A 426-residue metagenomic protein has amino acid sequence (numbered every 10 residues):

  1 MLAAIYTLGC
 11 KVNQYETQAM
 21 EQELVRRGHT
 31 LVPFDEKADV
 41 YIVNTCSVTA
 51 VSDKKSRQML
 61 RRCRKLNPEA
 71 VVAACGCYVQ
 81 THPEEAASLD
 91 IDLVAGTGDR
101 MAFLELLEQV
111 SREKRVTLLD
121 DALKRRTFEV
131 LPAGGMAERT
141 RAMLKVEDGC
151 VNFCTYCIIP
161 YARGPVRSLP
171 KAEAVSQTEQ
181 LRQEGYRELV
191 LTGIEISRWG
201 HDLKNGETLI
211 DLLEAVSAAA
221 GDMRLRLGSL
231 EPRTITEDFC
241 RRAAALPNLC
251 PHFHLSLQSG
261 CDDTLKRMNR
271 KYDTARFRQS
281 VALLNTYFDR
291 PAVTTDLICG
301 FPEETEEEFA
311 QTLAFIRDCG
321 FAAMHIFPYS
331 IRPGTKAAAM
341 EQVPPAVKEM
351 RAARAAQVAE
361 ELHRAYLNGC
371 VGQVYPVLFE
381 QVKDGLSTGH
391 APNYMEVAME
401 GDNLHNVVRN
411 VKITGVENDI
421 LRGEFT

Functional and structural regions predicted by a protein language model:
M1-W199, D238, A243, L249 (+8 more regions): Proteins enriched for Cys/Gly/acidic motifs involved in redox and nucleic-acid/cofactor modification
N13, T49-S52, V79, P232 (+3 more regions): Alpha-helix N-cap/loop-to-helix initiation residues
V72-A73, T81, Q183-E306: Conserved SAM/AdoMet-binding glycine-rich loop
M101, N152, G164, S197 (+5 more regions): Glycine-centered loop/turn positions within well-structured domains that cap or flank conserved ligand/cofactor-binding
A137-T140, C150-N152, L249, S259 (+5 more regions): Short flexible coil/turn linkers enriched for glycine and charged/polar residues that connect secondary-structure
L191, L227, L255, D296 (+5 more regions): Conserved, mostly hydrophobic/aromatic
E304, C319-F321: Contiguous mid-protein beta-loop-alpha structural module that forms a pocket-lining wall or clamp of enzyme active
A339-T426: Terminal RNA-binding accessory module
